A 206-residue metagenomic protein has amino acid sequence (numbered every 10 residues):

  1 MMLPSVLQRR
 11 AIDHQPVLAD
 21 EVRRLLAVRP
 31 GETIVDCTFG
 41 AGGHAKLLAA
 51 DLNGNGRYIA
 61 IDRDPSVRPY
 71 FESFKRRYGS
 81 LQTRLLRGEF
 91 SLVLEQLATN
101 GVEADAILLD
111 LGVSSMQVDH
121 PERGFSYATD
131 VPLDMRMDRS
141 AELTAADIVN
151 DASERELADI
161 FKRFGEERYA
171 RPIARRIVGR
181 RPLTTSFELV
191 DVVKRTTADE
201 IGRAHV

Functional and structural regions predicted by a protein language model:
M1-R203: S-adenosyl-L-methionine-dependent methyltransferase catalytic core, i.e., the SAM/SAH-binding region
